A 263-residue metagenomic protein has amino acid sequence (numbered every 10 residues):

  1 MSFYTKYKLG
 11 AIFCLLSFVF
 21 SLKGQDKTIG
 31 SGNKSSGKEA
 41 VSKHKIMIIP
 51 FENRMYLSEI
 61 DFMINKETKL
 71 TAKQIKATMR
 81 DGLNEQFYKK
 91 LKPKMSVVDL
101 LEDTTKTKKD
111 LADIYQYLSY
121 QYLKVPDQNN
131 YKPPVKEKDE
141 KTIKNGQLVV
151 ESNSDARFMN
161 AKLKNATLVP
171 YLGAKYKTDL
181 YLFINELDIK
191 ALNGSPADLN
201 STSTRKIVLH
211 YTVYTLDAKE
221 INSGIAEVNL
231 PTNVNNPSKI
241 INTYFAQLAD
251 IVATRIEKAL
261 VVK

Functional and structural regions predicted by a protein language model:
M1-S31: Bacterial Sec-dependent N-terminal signal peptides
K8-I12, F18, Y120, D127 (+1 more regions): Short linear sequence elements within intrinsically disordered, low-complexity coil regions
V19, D61, E67, E102 (+3 more regions): A sequence-level detector of short, solvent-exposed, charge-rich linear segments
Q25-S58, S154-D155, N160-K263: C-terminal/domain-edge helix-coil "capping" segments
F62-F183: N-terminal segment of the mature soluble domain
